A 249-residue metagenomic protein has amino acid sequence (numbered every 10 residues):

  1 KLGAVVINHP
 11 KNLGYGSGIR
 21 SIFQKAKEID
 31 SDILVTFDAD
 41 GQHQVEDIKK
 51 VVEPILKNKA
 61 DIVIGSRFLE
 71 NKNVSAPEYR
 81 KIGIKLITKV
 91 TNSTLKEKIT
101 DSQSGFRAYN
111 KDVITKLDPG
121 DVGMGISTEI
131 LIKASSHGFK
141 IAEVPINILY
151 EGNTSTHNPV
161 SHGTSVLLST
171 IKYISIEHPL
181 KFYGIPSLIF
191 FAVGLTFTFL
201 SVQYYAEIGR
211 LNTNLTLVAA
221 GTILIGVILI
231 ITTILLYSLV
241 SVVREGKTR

Functional and structural regions predicted by a protein language model:
K1: Acidic helix N-cap motif at the loop->helix transition within catalytic regions of sugar-transfer enzymes
A4-I29, I33, V45-M124, T128 (+1 more regions): Acceptor/aglycone-binding surface of glycosyltransferases and processive sugar-polymer synthases
A39: Cys/His-dense Zn2+-coordinating finger/ribbon modules
K96, M124-R249: Hydrophobic helical membrane-anchoring modules
